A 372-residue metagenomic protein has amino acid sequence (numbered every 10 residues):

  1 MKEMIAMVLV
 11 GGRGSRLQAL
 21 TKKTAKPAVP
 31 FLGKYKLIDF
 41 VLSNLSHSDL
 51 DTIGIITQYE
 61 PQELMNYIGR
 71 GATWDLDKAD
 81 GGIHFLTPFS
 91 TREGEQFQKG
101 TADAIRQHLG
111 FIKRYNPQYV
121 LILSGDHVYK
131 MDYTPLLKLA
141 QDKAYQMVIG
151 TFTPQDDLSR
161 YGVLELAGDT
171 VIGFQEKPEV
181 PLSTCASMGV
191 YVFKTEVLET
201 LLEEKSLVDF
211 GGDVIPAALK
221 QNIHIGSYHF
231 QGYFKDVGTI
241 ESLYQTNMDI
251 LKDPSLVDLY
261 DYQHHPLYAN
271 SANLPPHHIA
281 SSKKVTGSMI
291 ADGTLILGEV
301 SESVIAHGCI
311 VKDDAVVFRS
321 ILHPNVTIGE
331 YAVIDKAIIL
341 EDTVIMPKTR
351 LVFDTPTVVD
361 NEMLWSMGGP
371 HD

Functional and structural regions predicted by a protein language model:
M1-I250, V359-D360: Unchanged
K2-E3, E196, E203-D372: Left-handed beta-helix
